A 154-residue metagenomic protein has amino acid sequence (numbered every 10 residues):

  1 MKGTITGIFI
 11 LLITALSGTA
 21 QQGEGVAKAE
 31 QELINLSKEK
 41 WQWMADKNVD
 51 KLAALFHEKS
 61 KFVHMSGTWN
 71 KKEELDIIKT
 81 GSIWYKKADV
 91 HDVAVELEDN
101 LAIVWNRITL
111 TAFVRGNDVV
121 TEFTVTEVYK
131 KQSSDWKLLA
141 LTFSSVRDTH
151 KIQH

Functional and structural regions predicted by a protein language model:
M1-G7: Positively charged n-region of N-terminal signal peptides that target proteins for export
G7-S17: Bacterial N-terminal signal peptides
Q21-A54, K59-H154: A beta-strand edge to alpha-helix "cap/lid" segment located at domain peripheries
